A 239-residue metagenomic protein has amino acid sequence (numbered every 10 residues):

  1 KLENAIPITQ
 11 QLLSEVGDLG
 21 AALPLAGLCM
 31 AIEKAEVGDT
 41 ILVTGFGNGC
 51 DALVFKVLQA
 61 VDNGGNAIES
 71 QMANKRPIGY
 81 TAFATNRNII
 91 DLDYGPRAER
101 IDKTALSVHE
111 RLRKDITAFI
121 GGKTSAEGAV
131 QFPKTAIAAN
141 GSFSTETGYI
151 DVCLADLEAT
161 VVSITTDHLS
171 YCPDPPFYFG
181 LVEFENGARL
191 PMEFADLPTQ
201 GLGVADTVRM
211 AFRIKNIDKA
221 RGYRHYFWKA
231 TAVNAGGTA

Functional and structural regions predicted by a protein language model:
K1-E99: Claisen-condensing/thiolase-fold acyl-transfer catalytic domains that form or cleave C-C bonds in fatty acid
G38, A159, A205-T207: Loop/turn positions that initiate beta-strands
V43, V161, M210-A211: A generic structural signal for residues embedded in beta-strands
A98-S163: Cys/His-rich short segments
L169-L181: Short aromatic-glycine-enriched beta-strand elements
F179-E185, E193, K229: Short, acidic/hydrophobic/Gly-rich beta-strand patch recurrent on exposed beta strands that often constitutes part
D196-A211: Short nucleic-acid-contacting surface segments enriched for D/E, G, S/T with interspersed K/R
R213-A239: OB-fold/S1-family single-stranded nucleic acid-binding modules
